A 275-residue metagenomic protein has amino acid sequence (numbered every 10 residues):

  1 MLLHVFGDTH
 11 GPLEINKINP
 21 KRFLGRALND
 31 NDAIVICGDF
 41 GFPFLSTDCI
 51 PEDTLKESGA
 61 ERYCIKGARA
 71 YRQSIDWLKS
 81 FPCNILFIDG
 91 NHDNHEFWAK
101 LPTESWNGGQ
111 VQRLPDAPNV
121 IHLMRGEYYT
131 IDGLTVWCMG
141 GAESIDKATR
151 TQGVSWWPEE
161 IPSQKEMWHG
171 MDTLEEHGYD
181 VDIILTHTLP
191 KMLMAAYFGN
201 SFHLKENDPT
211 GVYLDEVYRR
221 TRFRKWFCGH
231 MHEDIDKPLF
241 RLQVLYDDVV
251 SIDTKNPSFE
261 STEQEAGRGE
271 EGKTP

Functional and structural regions predicted by a protein language model:
M1-H4, E127-C138, I183, P238-L242: Beta-strand-turn-beta hairpins that frame and shape the catalytic cleft of phosphate-ester-processing enzymes
L3-V5, I34-C37, I183-H187, F227: Structural motif
F6, P12-T130, H203, T210-G211: Core catalytic region of metal-dependent phosphoesterases/phosphodiesterases, especially metallo-beta-lactamase-like
T9-P12, F40-G41, N91-N94, A142-E143 (+2 more regions): Catalytic metal-binding/acid-base residues of hydrolase active sites
N84-I88, A99, T103-N107, Q112-P118 (+1 more regions): Conserved beta-sheet core of the metallophosphoesterase superfamily
G109, D132-D208: Active-site-proximal loop/helix segment associated with metal-binding centers of metalloenzymes
T262-P275: A short C-terminal boundary segment appended to hydrolase-like catalytic domains
